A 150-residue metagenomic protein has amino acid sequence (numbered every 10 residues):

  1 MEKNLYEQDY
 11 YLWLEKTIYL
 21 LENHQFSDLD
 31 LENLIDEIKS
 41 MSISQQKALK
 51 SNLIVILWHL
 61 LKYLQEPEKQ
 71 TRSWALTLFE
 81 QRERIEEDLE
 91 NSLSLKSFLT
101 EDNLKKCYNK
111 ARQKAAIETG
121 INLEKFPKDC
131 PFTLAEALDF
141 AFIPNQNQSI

Functional and structural regions predicted by a protein language model:
M1-I54, W58-I150: Surface/interface-facing alpha-helical segments and adjacent flexible terminal/loop regions used for partner/assembly
